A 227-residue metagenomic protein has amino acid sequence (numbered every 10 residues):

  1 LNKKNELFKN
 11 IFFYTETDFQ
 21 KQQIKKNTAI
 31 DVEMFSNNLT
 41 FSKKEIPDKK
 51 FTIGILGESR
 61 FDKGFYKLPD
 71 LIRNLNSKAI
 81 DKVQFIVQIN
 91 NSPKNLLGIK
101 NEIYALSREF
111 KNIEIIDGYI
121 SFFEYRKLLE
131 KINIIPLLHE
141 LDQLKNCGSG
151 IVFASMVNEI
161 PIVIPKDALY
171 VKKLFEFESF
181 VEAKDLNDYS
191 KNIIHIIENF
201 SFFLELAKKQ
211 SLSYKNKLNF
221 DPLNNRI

Functional and structural regions predicted by a protein language model:
N2-V32: A short, active-site helix/loop in glycosyltransferases that binds the activated sugar's phosphate group
L7, G98-R126, I134: Nucleotide-activated donor-binding/catalytic signature segment of Leloir-type glycosyltransferases, i.e., the conserved
D18-Q20, A29-K44, N91-S92: Short beta-strand->alpha-helix junction loop in the catalytic core of nucleotide-activated group-transfer enzymes
E45-R73, F85-V87: Conserved donor-binding/catalytic core segment of Leloir-type glycosyltransferases
Q84-K100, G118: Glycosyltransferase donor-sugar binding loop
N133, E159-P161, K166: A short alpha->beta transition loop at the rim of the catalytic pocket in nucleotide-sugar-dependent
L137-F153, P165-D167, V171-K172: Nucleotide-sugar-dependent
K184-I194, E198-I227: A charged, aromatic-enriched C-terminal amphipathic alpha-helix characteristic of glycosyltransferases across folds
